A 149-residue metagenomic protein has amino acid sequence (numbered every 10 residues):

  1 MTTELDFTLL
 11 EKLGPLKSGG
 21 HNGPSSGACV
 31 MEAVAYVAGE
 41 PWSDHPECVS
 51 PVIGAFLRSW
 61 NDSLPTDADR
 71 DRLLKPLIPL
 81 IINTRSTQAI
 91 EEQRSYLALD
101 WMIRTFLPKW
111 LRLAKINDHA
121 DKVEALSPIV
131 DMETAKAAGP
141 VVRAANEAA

Functional and structural regions predicted by a protein language model:
M1-A149: Short, glycine-biased loop/turn motifs at secondary-structure junctions and in low-complexity Ser/Thr/Pro-rich termini
